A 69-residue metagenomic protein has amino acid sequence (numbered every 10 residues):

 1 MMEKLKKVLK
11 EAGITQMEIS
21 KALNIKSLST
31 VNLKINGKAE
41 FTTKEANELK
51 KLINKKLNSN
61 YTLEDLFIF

Functional and structural regions predicted by a protein language model:
M1-I14, A22: A short, Lys/Arg-rich alpha-helix, primarily the initiator
K7, K21, N32-L33, K51: DNA-binding alpha-helical recognition surfaces that contact promoter or target DNA
L9, K34-I35, E45, I53: DNA major-groove recognition helix of helix-turn-helix
Q16, S27-L28, L63: The DNA-contacting recognition helix of HTH DNA-binding domains and analogous helical DNA-recognition elements
A22-I25, N54: A short, basic/aromatic helix-end/turn motif that makes direct DNA contacts
I25-F41: Recognition helix of helix-turn-helix/homeodomain-like DNA-binding domains that insert into the DNA major groove
K44-Y61: DNA major-groove recognition helix of helix-turn-helix/homeodomain DNA-binding modules
Y61-F69: Short amphipathic recognition helices of helix-turn-helix/homeodomain-type DNA-binding modules
